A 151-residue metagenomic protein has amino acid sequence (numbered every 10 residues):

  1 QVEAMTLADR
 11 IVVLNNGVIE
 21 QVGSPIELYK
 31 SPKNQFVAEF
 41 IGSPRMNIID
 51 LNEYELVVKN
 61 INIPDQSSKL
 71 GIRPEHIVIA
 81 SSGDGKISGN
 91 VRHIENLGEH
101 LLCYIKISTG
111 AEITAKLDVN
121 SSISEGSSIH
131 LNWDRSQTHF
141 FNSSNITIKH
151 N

Functional and structural regions predicted by a protein language model:
M5-A8, F40: Hydrophobic Walker B segment
R10, V22, S31: Short, glycine/charged-rich "phosphate-handling" switch motifs in NTP-dependent and phosphotransfer domains
V13-L14, I72: Catalytic metal- and UDP-sugar-binding loop of GT-A-like glycosyltransferases, i.e., residues flanking the conserved
K30-N90, K106-I123, I146: ATPase nucleotide-binding modules
P74-I77, H93, D134-H139: Short, charged beta-turn/beta-strand-edge "cap" motif at the junction between a beta-strand and an adjacent loop
I94-L101: Short, conserved beta-turn/loop elements at beta-strand boundaries and strand-helix junctions
G126-N151: Generic C-terminus detector
